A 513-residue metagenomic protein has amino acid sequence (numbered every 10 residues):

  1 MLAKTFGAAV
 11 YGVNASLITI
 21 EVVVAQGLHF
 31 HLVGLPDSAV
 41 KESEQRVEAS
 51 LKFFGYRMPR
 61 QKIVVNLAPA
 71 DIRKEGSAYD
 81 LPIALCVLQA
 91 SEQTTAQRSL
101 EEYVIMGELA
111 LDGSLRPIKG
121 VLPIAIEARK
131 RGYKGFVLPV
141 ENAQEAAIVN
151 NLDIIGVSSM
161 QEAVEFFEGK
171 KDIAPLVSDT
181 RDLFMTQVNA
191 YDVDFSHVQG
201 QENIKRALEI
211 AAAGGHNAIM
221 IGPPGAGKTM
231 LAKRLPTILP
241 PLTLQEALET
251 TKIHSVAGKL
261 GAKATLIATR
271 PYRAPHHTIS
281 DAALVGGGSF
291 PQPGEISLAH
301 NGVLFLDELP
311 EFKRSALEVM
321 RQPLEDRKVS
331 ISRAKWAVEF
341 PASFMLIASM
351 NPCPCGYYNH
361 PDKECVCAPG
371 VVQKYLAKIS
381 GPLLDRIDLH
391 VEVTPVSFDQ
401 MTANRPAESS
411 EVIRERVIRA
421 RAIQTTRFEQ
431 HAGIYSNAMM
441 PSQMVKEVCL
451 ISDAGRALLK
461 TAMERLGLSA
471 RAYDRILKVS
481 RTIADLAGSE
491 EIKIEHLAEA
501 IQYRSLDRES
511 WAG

Functional and structural regions predicted by a protein language model:
M1-I219, P223-A226, S332, A472-Y473 (+2 more regions): Peripheral, non-AAA+ core regions of ATP-driven protein-machinery
A39-E44, P59, N66-G76, F290-P291 (+1 more regions): Basic, amphipathic alpha-helical bundle interface domains used for macromolecular binding and assembly
D112, L306-K313, G356: Catalytic P-loop NTPase motifs of RecA-like helicase/translocase cores
K171-I210, G214, P241-I296, A334: P-loop NTPase nucleotide-binding/switch module
M220-G261, D326: Walker A/P-loop
G222, G286, E308: The Walker A (P-loop) glycine that initiates the GxxxxGKT/S ATP-binding motif of P-loop NTPases
N301, D307-E308, V319: Walker B catalytic acidic pair
